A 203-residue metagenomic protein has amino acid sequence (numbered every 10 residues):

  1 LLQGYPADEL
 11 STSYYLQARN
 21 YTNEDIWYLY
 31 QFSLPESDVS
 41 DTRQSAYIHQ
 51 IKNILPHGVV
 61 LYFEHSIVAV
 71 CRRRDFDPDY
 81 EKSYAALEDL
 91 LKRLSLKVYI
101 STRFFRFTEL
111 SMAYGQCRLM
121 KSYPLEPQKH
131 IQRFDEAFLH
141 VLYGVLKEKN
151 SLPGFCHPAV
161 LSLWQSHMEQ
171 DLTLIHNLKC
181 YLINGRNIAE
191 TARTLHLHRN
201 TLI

Functional and structural regions predicted by a protein language model:
L1-I203: Cytosolic nucleotide-utilizing catalytic cores of signal-transduction proteins
